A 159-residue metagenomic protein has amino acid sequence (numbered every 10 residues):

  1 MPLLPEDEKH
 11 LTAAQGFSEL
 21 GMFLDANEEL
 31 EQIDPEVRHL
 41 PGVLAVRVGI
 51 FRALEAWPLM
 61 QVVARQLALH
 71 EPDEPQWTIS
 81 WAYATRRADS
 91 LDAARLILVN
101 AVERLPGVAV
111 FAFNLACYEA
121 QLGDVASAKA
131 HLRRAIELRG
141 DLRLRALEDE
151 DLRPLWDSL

Functional and structural regions predicted by a protein language model:
P2, E36, L69-H70, R104-L105 (+1 more regions): Structural marker of alpha-solenoid helical repeat scaffolds
P5, H39, D73, G107-V108 (+2 more regions): Short coil loop/turn residues that delineate tetratricopeptide repeat
P5-H39, A45-A53, S80: Alpha-helical segment of the N-proximal tetratricopeptide repeat
E19-L20, A53, R87, Q121 (+1 more regions): Register position in tetratricopeptide repeats
G42-V110, Y118: Alpha-helical adaptor scaffolds
A120-L144: TPR/TPR-like (Sel1-like) alpha-helical repeat modules
E137-L159: Terminal, low-structured helical/coil segments at or just beyond the last alpha-helical repeat
